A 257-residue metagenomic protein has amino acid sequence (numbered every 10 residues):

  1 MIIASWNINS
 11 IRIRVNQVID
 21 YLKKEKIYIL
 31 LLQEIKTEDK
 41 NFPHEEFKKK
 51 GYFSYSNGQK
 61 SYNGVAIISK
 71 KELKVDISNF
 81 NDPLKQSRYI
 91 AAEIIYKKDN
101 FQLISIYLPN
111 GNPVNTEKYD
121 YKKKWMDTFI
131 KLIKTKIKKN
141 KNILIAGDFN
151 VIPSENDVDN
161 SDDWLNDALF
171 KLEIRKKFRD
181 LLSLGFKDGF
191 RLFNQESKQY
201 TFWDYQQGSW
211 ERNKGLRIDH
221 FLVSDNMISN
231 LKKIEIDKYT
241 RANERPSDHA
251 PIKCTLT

Functional and structural regions predicted by a protein language model:
M1-K49, Y62-V65, P153, D180: N-terminal, active-site-proximal structural segment of metallo-dependent hydrolase catalytic domains
M1-S10, N100-N115, A146, H249: Active-site-proximal beta-strand elements of phosphoester/diester hydrolases
W6-N7, L22-K40, L103, L132-D157 (+4 more regions): Active-site beta-strand/loop signature of hydrolases that rely on acidic residues for catalysis
I35-P113: Structured beta-strand-rich core segments of catalytic domains in phosphoester-bond hydrolases
K50, W125-I218: Metal-dependent phosphoesterases centered on the DNase I-like endonuclease/exonuclease/phosphatase
S61-V75, S197, G208-N230, L256: Conserved beta strand-loop-helix elements of the APE1-like EEP
K70-K71, A92-K98, S224-D225, S247 (+1 more regions): Active-site beta-strand termini and strand-to-loop segments that position acidic
I77, L108-M126, D162-D167: Surface-exposed cleft-lining segments at the edges of enzyme active sites
